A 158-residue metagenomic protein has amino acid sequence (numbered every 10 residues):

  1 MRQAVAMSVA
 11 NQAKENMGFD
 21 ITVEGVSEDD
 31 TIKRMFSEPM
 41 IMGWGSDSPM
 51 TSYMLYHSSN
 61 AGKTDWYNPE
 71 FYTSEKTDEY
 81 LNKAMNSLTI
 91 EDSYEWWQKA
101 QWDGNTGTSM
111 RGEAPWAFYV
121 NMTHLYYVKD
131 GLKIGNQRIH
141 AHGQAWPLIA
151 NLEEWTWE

Functional and structural regions predicted by a protein language model:
M1-Q12, I32-E158: Detector for C-terminal structural segments
V9-V23: Short alpha-helix C-terminal cap/hinge motif
V23-K33: Short helix-initiation/N-cap motifs at beta->coil->alpha
